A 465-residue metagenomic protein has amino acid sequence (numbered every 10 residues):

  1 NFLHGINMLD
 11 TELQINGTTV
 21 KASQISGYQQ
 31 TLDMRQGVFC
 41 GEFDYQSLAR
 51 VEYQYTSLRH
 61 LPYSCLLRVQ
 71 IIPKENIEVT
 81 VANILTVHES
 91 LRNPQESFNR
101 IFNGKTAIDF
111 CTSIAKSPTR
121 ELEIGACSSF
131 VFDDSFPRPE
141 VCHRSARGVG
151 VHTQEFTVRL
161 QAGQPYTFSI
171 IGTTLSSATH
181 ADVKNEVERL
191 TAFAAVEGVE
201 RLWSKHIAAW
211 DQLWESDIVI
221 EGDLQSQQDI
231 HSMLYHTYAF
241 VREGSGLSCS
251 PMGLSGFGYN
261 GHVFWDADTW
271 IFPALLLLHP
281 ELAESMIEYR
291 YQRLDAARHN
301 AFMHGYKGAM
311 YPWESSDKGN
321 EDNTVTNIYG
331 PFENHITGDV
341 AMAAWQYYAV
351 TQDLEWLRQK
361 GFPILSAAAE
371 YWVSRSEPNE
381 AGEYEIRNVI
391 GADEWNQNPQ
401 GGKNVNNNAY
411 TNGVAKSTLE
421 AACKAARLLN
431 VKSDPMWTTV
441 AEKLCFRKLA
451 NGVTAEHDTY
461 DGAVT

Functional and structural regions predicted by a protein language model:
N1-Y259: Acidic/polar, glycine-enriched structural segments that form the non-catalytic walls/loops of the carbohydrate-binding
S47, K74-E75, F240-G244, L277-S285 (+4 more regions): Secondary-structure transition/capping motifs at alpha-helix termini and the adjoining loop/turn into the next element
E52-Y53, A82-N83, S285-Y289, L357-S366 (+1 more regions): Beta-strand segments within the central parallel beta-sheet cores of soluble alpha/beta enzyme folds
E89-S97, G256-G261, Q292-N300, A367-Y371 (+1 more regions): Short, mixed-charge aromatic SLiMs
E200-Q352: Substrate-binding groove/exosite segments of carbohydrate-active enzymes
S232-A239, Y289-A296, P363-P378, S417 (+2 more regions): Alpha-helical scaffold segments in carbohydrate-active enzymes
S255-V263, A309-Q359, E370-E442: The feature captures the catalytic groove of carbohydrate-active enzymes
V263-R293, M342, Q359, G413-K416 (+1 more regions): Active-site core of glycosidic bond-cleaving carbohydrate-active enzymes
